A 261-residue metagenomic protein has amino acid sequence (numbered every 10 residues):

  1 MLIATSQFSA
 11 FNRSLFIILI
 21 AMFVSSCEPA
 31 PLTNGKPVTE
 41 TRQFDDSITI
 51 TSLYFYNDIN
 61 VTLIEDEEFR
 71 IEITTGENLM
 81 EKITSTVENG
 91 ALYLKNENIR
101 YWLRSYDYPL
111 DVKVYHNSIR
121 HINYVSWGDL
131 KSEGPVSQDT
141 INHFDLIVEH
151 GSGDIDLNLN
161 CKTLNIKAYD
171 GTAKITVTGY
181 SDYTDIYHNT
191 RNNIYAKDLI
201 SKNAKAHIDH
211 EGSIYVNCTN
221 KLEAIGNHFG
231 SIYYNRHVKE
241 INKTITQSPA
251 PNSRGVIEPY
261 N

Functional and structural regions predicted by a protein language model:
M1-S25: Sec-dependent bacterial lipoprotein signal peptides
T5, I71, I83, L92 (+2 more regions): A broad, low-specificity signal marking well-ordered, structured residues that form hydrophobic/aromatic
F11, M22, S26-L79, E97-Y115 (+2 more regions): Short acidic/polar N-terminal linker immediately downstream of export determinants
I50-L63, V112, I119-N261: Extended, compositionally simple hydrophobic/Ser/Thr-rich segments that build repetitive fibrous architectures
Y56, I83-N89: Solvent-exposed adhesion/ligand-recognition segments of exported proteins
A91-E97: Short carbohydrate-recognition loop motifs
